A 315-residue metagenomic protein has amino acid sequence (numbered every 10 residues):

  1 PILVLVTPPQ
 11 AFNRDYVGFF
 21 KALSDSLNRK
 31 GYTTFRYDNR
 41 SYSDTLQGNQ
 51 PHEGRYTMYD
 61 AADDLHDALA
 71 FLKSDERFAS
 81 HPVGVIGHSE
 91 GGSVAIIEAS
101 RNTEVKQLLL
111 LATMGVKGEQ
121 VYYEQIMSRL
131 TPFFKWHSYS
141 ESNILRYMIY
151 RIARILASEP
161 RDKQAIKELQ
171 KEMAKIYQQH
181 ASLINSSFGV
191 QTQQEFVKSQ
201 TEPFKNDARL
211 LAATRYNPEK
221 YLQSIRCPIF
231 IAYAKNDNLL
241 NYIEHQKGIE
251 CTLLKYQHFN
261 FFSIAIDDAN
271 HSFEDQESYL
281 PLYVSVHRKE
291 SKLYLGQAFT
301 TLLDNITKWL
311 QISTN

Functional and structural regions predicted by a protein language model:
P1-P9: Short beta-strand element of the alpha/beta-hydrolase
F12-L23, N39, I243: The serine-hydrolase catalytic nucleophile loop
S24-Q47: Conserved alpha/beta-hydrolase
G54-D75: Alpha/beta-hydrolase active-site loop
F71-W136: Primarily recognizes the serine-hydrolase "nucleophile elbow" in alpha/beta-hydrolase and SGNH/GDSL folds
L111-Y221: Accessory cap/linker subdomain of secreted extracellular hydrolases
I225, I231-Y233: Short beta-strand/loop motif that positions the catalytic acidic residue of the alpha/beta-hydrolase fold
N238-Q246: Conserved alpha/beta-hydrolase "acid-adjacent" motif
